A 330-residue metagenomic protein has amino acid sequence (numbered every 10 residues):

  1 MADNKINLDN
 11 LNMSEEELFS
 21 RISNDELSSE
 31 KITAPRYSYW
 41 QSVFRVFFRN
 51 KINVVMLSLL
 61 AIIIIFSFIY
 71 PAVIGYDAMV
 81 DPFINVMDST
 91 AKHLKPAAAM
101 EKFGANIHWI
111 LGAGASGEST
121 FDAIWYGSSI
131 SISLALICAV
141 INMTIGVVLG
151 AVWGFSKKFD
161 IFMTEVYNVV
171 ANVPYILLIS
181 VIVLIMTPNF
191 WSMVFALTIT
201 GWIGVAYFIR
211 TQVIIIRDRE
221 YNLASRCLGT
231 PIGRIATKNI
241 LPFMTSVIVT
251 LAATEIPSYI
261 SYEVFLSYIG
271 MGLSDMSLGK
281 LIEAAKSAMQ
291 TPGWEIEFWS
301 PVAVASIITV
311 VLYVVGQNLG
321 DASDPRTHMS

Functional and structural regions predicted by a protein language model:
M1-M143, V147, A151, K158 (+1 more regions): Gly/Trp-centered helix-boundary motif
I63, A151, S180-L184, M193 (+5 more regions): Transmembrane alpha-helix boundary and packing residues in multipass membrane permease domains and related
I110, I141, G146, A151-I215 (+1 more regions): Generic hydrophobic transmembrane alpha-helix motif, especially the helices
A113-E118, S156, A224-R234, K238-F243: Short helix-to-coil transition segments within interhelical loops that connect adjacent transmembrane helices
S129-I145, G233-E263: Transmembrane alpha-helices
L184-M186, V213, S261-V304, H328: Glycine-rich helix-loop "coupling/hinge" segments at transmembrane-helix boundaries in multipass transporters
W202, A206, E255, Y259 (+1 more regions): Alpha-helical transmembrane segments
Y207-R226, I232: Membrane-helix/interface signature in polytopic inner-membrane proteins
